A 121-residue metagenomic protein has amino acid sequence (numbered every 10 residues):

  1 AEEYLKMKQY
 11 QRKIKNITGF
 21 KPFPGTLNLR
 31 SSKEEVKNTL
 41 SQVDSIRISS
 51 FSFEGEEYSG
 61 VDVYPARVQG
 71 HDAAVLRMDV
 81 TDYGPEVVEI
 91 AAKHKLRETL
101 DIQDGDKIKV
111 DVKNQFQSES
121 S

Functional and structural regions predicted by a protein language model:
A1-G84, D104, V110-D111, F116-S121: Long, compositionally biased stretches
Y10, A91-A92: Active-site glycine-rich loop that binds ribose-phosphate moieties when present
A92-E98: Short alpha-helix capping/helix-loop boundary micro-motifs
